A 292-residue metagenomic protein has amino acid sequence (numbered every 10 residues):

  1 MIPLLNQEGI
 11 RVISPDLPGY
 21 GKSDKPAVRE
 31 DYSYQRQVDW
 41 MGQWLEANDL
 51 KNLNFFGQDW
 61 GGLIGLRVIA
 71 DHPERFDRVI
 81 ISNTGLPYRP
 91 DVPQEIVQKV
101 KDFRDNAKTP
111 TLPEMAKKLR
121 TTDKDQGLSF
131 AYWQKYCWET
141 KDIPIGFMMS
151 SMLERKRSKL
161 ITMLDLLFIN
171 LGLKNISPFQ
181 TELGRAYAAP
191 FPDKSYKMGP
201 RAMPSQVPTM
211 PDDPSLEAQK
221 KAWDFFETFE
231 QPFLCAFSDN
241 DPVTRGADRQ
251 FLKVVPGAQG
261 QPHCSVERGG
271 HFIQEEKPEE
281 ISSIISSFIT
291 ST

Functional and structural regions predicted by a protein language model:
M1, V68, I284-F288: Hydrophobic residues on the short alpha-helix immediately C-terminal to a glycine-rich phosphate/catalytic loop
M1-K22: Conserved HGGG/HGGXW glycine-rich cap/lid loop of the alpha/beta-hydrolase fold
V12-S14, R67, C264, E280: Generic alpha-helical hydrophobic packing signal
Y20-F56, W60-S265, Q274: Flexible "cap/lid" subdomain of the alpha/beta-hydrolase fold that forms the substrate-access gate
Q259-T292: Catalytic active-site module of serine/aspartate enzymes centered on a nucleophile-bearing elbow/loop
